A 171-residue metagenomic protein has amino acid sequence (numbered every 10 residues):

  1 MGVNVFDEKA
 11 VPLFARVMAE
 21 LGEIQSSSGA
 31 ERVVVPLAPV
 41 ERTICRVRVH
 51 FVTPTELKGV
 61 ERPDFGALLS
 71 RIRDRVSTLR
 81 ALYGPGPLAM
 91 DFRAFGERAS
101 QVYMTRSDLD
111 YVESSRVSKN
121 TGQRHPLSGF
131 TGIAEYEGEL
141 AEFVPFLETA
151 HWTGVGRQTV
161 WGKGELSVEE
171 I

Functional and structural regions predicted by a protein language model:
M1-I171: RNA-interacting cores
